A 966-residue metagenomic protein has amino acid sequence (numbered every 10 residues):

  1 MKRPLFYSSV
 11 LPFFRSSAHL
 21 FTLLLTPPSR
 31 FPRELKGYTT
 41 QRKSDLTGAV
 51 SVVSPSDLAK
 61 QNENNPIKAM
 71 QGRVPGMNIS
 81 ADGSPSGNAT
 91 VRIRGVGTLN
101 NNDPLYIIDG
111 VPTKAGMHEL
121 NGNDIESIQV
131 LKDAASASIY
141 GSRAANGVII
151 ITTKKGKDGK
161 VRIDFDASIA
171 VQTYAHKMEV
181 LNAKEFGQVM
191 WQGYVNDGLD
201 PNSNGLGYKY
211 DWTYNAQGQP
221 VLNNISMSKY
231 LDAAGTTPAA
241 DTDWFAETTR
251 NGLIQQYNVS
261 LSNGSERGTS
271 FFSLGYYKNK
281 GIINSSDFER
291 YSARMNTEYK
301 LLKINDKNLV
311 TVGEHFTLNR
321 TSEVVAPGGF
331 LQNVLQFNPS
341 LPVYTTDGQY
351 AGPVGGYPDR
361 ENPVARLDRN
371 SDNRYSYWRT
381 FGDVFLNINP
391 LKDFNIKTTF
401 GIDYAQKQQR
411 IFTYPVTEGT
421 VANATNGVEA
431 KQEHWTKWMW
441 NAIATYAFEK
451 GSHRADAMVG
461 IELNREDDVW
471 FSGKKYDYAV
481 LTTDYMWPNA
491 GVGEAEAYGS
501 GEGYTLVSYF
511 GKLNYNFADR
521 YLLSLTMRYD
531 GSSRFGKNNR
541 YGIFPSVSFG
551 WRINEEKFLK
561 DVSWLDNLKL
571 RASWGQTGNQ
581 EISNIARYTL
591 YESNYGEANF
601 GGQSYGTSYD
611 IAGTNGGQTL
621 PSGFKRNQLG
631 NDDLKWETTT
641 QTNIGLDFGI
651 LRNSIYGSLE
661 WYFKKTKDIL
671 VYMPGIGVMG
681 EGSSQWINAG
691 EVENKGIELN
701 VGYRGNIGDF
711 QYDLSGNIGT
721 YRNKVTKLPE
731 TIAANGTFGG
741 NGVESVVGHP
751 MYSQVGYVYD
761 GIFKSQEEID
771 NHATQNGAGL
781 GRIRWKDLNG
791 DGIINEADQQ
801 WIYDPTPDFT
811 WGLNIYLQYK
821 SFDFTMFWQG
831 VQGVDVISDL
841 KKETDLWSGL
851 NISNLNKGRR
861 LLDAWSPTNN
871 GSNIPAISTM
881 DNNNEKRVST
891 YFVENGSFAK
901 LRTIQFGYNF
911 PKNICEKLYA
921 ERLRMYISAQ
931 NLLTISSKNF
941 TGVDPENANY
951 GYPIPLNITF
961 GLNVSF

Functional and structural regions predicted by a protein language model:
M1-M295, K300-K303, N308-F316, A326 (+9 more regions): Short, small/polar-rich motifs associated with maturation and membrane association, primarily at protein termini
S44, D158-D241, I282-S292, N296-R379 (+8 more regions): Surface-exposed loop/interface segments of Gram-negative outer-membrane beta-barrel transport/assembly proteins
N78-A81, S138, N554-D561, I914-E916: Active-site phosphate-binding and catalytic loops of NTP-dependent enzymes
G97-L99, N263-R267, Y276, L301-N305 (+6 more regions): A generic beta-sheet turn/junction motif
T153, F165, V259-N263, M295-Y299 (+14 more regions): Residues on the lipid-exposed face of transmembrane beta-strands in outer-membrane beta-barrel proteins
A167, L274-K278, L523-S532, W574: Transmembrane beta-strand segments that form the barrel wall of outer-membrane beta-barrel proteins
S260, D713-S715, D804-Q832, K886-I935 (+1 more regions): Conserved C-terminal beta-signal and adjacent last beta-strands/turns of outer-membrane beta-barrel proteins
S286-K300, R540-G550, E921-L932: Short secondary-structure subsegments characteristic of cysteine-rich extracellular domains
